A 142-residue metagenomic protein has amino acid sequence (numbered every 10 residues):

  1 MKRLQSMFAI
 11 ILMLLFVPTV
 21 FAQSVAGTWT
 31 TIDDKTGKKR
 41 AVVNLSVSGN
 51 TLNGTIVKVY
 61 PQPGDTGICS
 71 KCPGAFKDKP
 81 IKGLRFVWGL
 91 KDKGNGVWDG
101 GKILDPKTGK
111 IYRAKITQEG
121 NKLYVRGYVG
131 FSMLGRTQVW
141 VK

Functional and structural regions predicted by a protein language model:
M1-A9: Bacterial N-terminal signal peptides that target proteins for export
A9-I10, V20: Cleavable N-terminal signal peptides
F16-A22: Sec/Tat signal peptide C-region and signal peptidase I cleavage site
A22-T28, G94-G101, N121-Y124: Short, hydrophobic/aromatic-rich segments at coil-to-beta transitions
S24-K38, T137-K142: K/E-rich alpha-helical interaction surfaces of small helical-bundle regulatory domains
T31-D105, I111-Y112: Central antiparallel beta-sheet cores of small beta-barrel/beta-sandwich binding domains
D105-T108, R113-I116, L123-R136: Short, exposed beta-strand-loop hairpins at the edges of beta-sheets in extracellular/periplasmic proteins
